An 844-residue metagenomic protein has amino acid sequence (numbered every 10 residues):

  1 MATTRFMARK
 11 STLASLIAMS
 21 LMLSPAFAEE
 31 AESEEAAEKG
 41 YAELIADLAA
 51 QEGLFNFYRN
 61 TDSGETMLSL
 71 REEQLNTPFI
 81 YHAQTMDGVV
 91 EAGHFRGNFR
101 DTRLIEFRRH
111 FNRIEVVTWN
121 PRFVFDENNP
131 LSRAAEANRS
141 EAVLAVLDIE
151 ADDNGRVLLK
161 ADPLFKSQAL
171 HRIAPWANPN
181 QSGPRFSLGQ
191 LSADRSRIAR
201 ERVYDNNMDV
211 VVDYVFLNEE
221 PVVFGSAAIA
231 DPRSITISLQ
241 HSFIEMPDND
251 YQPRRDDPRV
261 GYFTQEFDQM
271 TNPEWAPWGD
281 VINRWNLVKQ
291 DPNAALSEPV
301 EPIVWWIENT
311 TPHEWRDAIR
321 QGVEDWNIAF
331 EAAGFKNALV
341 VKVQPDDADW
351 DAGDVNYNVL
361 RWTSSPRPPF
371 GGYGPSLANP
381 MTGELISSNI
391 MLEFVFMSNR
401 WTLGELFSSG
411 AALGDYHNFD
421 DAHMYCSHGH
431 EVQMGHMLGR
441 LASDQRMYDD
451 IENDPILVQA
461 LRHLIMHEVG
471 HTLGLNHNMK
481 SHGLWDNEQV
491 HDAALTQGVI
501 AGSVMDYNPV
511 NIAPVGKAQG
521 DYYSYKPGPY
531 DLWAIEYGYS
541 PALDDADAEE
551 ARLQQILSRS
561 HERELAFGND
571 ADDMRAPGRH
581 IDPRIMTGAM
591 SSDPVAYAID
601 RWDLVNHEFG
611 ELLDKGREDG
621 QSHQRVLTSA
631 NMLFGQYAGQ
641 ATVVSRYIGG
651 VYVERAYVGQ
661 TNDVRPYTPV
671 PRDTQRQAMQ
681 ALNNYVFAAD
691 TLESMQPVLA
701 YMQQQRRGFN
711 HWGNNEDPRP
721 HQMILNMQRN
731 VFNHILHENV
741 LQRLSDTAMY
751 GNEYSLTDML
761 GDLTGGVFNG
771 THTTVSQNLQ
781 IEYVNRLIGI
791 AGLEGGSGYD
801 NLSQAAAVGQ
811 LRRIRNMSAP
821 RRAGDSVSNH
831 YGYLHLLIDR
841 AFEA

Functional and structural regions predicted by a protein language model:
M1-A8: N-terminal secretory signal peptides that target proteins for export/translocation
A14-M22: Bacterial N-terminal signal peptides
S24-A28: Sec/Tat signal peptide C-region and signal peptidase I cleavage site
E29-T311, A329, A333, Q344-E452 (+1 more regions): Auxiliary tRNA-acceptor-end handling modules of aminoacyl-tRNA synthetases
T61, E73, N98, A276 (+7 more regions): Soluble non-cytosolic domains of exported or imported proteins
E324-F335, S365, G470-H471, L475 (+2 more regions): Sec-exported extracytoplasmic/periplasmic mature domains
V343-T363, P369, Q459-P514: The catalytic-center signature of Zn2+-dependent metalloproteases
E452, I456, S481-A844: Conserved catalytic/binding loops enriched for acidic/polar residues
